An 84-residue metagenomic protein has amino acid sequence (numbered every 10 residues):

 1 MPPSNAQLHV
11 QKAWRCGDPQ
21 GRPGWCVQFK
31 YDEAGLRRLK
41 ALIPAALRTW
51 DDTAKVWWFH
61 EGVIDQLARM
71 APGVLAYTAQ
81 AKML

Functional and structural regions predicted by a protein language model:
M1-L84: Accessory DNA-engaging acidic/polar modules
